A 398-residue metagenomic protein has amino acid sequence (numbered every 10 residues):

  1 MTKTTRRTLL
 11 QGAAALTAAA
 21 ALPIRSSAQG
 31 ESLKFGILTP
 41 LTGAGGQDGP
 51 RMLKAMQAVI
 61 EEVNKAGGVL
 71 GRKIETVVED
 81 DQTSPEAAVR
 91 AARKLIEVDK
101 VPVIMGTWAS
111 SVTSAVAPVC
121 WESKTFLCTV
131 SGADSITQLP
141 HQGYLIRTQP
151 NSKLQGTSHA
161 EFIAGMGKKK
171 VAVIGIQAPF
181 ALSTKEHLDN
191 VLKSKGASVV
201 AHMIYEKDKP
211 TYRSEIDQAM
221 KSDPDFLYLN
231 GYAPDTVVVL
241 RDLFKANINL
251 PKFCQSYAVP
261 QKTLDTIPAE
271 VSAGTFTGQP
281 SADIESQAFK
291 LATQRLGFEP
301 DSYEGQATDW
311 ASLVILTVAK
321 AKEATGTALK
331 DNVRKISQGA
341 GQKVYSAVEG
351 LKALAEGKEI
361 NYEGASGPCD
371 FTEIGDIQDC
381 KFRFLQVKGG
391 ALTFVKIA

Functional and structural regions predicted by a protein language model:
T2-G12, L16, A21-I24, A28-A398: Extracytosolic ligand-binding ectodomains
